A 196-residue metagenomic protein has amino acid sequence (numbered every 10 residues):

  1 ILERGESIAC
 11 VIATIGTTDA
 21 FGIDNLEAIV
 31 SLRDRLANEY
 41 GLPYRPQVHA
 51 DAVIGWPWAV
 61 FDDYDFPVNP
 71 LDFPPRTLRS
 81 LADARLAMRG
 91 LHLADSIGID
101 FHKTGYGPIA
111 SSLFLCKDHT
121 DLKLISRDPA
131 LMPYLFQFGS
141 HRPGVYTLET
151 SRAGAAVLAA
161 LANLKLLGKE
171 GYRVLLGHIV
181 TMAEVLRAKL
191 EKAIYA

Functional and structural regions predicted by a protein language model:
I1-I15, A28-I29, L36-Q47, I54 (+2 more regions): Non-catalytic, mobile gating and regulatory segments of ester bond hydrolases
T14-F21, N69-A196: Active-site C-terminal subdomain of aminotransferase-like
I23-A82, R89-H92, K123-L124: Catalytic PLP-binding core of fold-type I/II PLP enzymes
